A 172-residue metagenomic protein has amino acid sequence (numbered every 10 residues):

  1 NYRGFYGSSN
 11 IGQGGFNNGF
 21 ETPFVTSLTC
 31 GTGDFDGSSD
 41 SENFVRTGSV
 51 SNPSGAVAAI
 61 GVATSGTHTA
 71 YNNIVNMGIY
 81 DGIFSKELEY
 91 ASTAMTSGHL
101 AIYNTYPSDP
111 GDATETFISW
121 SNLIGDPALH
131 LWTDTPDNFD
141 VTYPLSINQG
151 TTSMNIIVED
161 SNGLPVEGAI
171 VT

Functional and structural regions predicted by a protein language model:
N1-S38, V45-S49: Catalytic-core segments of thiol-dependent peptidases
N17-N18, N122, L164: Generic structural signal for beta-strand residues in well-ordered domains
G33-T135, F139: Active-site-proximal C-terminal subdomain of hydrolase catalytic domains
L145-T151: Short, solvent-exposed loop/linker segments at the N-terminal edge of repeated beta-sheet extracellular domains
T152-S153, N162-T172: Short, ordered, surface-exposed loop/turn motifs in non-cytosolic proteins
V158-D160: Short solvent-exposed capping/turn motifs at the termini of beta-strands
